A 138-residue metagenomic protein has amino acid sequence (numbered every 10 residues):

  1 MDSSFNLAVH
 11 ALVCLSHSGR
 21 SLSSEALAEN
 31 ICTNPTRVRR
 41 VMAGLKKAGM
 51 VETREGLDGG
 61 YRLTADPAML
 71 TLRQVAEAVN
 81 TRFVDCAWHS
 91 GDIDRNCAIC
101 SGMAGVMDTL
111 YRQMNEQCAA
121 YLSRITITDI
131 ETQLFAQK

Functional and structural regions predicted by a protein language model:
M1-T33, R62: N-terminal helix-turn-helix DNA-binding core of bacterial DNA-binding proteins
V13, A43-G44: Core alpha-helical elements of the protein kinase catalytic domain, predominantly the helix directly N-terminal
T36: Key DNA-contact positions within bacterial/archaeal DNA-binding proteins
K47-M50, A78: Residue cluster at the C-terminal edge of the helix-turn-helix DNA-binding motif
G49-T64: Beta-hairpin "wing" of winged helix-turn-helix
T64-K138: Non-DNA-binding regulatory cores of transcription-related proteins, predominantly C-terminal effector-binding
